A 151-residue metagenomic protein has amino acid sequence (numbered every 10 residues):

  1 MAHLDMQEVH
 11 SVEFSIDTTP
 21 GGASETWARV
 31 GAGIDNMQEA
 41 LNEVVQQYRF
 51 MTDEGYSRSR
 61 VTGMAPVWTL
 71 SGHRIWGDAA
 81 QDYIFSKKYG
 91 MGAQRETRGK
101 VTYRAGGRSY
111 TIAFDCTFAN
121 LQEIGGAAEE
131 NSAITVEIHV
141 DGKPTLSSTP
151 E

Functional and structural regions predicted by a protein language model:
A2-W76, T111, D115-S132: Solvent-exposed edge beta-strands and adjacent loop segments that serve as assembly or binding interfaces
M37-E39, A105, S148: Residues at secondary-structure transition points
R58, I75-A80, P144-S147: Short, cysteine-centered beta-strand-loop-beta hairpins and adjacent loop/turn segments enriched in charged/polar
L70-G72, V101, V136: Preference for bulky hydrophobic residues occupying beta-strand positions in well-ordered beta-sheet regions
A80-D115: Short, acidic/charged, Gly/Pro-enriched secondary-structure junctions
K87-A93, F118-Q122, T135-I138: Short, low-complexity, polar/charged sequence segments that are solvent-exposed and flexible
E123-E151: C-terminal or internal capping secondary-structure element at the end of a domain, subdomain, or sheet
